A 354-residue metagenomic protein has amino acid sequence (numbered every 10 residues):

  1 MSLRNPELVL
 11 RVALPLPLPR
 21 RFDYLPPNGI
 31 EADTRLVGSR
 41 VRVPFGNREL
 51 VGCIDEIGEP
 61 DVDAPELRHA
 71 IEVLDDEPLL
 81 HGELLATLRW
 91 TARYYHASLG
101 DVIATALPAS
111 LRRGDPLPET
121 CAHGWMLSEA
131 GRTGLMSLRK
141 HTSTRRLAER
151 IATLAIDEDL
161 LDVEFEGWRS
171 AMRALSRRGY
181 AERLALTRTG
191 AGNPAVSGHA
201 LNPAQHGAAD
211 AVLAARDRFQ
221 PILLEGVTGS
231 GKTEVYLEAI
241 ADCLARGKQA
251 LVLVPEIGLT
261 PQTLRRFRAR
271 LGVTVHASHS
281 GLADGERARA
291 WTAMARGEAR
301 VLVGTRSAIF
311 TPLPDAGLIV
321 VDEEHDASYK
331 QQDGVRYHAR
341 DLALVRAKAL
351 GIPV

Functional and structural regions predicted by a protein language model:
M1-V354: Accessory, non-ATPase domains that flank or precede helicase/AAA+ motor cores in DNA-metabolism machines
